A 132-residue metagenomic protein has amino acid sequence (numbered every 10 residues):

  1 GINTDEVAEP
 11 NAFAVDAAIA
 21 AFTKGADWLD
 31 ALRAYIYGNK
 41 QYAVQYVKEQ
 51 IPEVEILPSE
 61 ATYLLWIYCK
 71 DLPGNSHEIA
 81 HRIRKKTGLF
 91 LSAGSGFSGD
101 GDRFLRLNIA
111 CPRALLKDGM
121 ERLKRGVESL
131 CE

Functional and structural regions predicted by a protein language model:
G1-E132: PLP-dependent class I/II
